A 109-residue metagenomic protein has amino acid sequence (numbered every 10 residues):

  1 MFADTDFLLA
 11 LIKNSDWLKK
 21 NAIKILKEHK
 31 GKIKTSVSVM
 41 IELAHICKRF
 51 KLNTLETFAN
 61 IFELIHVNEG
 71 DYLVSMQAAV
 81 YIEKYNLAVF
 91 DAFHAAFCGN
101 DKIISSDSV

Functional and structural regions predicted by a protein language model:
M1-K34, C47-A59: Short, well-structured N-terminal submotif of metal-dependent ribonuclease cores
A3, T35, V89-F93: A generic structural signal for residues located within well-ordered alpha-helices of large catalytic or ligand-binding
A3-T5, I41, S106-D107: Active-site flanking residues adjacent to catalytic metal/cofactor-binding acidic residues
F7-L9, H45, V74, H94: Hydrophobic side chains within alpha-helical segments
A44, F62, A79-V80: Amphipathic alpha-helical segments within well-ordered protein domains
V67-S108: Active-site neighborhoods of divalent-metal-dependent phosphate/nucleic-acid chemistry enzymes
